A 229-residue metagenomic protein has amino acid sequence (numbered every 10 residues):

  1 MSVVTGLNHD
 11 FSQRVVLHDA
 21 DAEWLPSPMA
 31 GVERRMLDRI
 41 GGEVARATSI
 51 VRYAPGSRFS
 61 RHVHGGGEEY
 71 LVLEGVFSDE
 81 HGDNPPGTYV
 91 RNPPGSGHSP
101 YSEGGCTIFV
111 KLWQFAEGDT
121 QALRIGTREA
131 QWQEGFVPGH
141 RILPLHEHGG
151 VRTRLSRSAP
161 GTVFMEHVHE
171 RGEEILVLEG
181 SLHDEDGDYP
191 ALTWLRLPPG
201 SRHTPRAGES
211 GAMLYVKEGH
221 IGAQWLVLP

Functional and structural regions predicted by a protein language model:
M1-E43, G105-R152, P229: A short, N-terminal "cap"/entry segment at the start of jelly-roll beta-barrel domains of the cupin/DSBH fold
V32, D83, P94-G118, P199-W225: Ligand-binding loop in jelly-roll beta-barrel domains
R34-M36, T48-R52, E69, Y89-R91 (+4 more regions): Conserved hydrophobic/aromatic beta-strand scaffold that supports enzyme active sites
E43-V44, P55-S57, G161: Short, charged/polar surface micro-motifs in flexible loops or helix N-caps
A54-P55, H64-D79, E170-E185, A191: Glycine- and acidic-residue-biased ligand/ion/polar-headgroup-sensing regions
F59, L71, V90, S158 (+3 more regions): Fold-core signature of tandem repeat domains
S78-G97, D184-H203: Short acidic-glycine-tyrosine-enriched beta hairpin
H140-T193, S201-R202, A207-E209: Acidic/His-leaning functional-site neighborhoods
